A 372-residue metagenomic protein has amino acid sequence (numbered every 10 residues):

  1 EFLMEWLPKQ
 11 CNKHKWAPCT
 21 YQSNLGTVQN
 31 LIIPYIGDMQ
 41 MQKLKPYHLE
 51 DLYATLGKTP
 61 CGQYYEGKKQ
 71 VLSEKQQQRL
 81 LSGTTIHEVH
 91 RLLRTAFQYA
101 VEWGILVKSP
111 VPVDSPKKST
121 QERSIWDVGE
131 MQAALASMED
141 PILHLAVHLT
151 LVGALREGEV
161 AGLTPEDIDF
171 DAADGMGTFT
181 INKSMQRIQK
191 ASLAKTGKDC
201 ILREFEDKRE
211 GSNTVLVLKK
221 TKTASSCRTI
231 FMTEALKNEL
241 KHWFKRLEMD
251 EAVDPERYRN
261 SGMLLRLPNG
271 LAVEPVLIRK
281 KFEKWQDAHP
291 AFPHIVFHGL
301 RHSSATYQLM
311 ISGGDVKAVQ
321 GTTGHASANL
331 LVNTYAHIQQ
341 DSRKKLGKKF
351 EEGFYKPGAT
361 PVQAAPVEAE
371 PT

Functional and structural regions predicted by a protein language model:
E1-V101, S261-L264, R279, E283: Short, Lys/Arg-enriched alpha-helical recognition elements, typified by the DNA-recognition helix
M4, K43-P46, K58, V107 (+4 more regions): Phosphate-coordinating loops and pocket residues in cytosolic domains that bind phosphorylated ligands
I32, L49, L93-A96, G104 (+5 more regions): Conserved hydrophobic/aromatic pocket- or pore-lining residues that grip, position, or stack substrates in active sites
C61-Y65, A136, D140-P141, G153 (+4 more regions): Short, basic (Lys/Arg/His-rich) helix/loop patches that form interaction surfaces in the mid-to-C-terminal regions
G62-G83, H87-R91, E102-L163, A173-M176 (+3 more regions): Basic, Lys/Arg- and aromatic-enriched nucleic-acid-binding interface segment
A100-P110, F170-A173, R187-L193, H242-E256 (+1 more regions): Proline-centered turn/helix-capping motifs that create local helix->coil transitions or kinks
K117-K118, I125, M176, K183-R187 (+2 more regions): Catalytic-site neighborhood detector that most strongly recognizes the C-terminal catalytic loop/helix of tyrosine
D167-A173, K183-C227, L236, N269 (+1 more regions): C-terminal secondary-structure termini that scaffold catalytic or DNA-interacting sites
